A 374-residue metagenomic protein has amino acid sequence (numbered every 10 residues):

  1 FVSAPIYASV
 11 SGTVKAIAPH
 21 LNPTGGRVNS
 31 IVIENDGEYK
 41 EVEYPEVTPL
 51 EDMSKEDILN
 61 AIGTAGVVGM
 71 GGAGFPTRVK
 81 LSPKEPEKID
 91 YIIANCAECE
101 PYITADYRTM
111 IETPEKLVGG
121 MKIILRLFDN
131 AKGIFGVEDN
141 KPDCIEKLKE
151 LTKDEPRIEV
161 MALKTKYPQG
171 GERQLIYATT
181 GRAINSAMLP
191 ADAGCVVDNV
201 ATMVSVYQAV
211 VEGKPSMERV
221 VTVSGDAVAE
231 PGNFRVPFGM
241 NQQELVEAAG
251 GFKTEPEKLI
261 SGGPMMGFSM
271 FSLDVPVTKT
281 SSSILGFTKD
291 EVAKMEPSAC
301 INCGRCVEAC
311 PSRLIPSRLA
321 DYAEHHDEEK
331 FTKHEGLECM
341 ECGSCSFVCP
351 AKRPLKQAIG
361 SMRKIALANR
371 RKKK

Functional and structural regions predicted by a protein language model:
G12-V14: Conserved hydrophobic positions within beta-strands
I17-N22, F252: Short, conserved beta-turn/loop elements at beta-strand boundaries and strand-helix junctions
N35-G66, G71, L81-K84, Y102-I103 (+2 more regions): Flanking helices and flexible, charged tails adjoining ferredoxin-like Fe-S electron-transfer domains in multi-subunit
K40-E41, G69, I92-D106, A227: Gly-rich Lys/Arg/Thr-decorated short loops/hinges at beta-loop-alpha junctions or inter-strand turns that position
I111-R126: Histidine-anchored nucleotide/phosphate-binding helix
N130-Q242, A248-K253, G263: Hydrophobic alpha-helical positions that pack around
K166-G170, Q174-A183, G250-I301: Active-site gating/interface segments in enzymes
S281-P297, V307, P311-K374: Ferredoxin-type iron-sulfur electron-transfer modules in oxidoreductases and energy-metabolism complexes
